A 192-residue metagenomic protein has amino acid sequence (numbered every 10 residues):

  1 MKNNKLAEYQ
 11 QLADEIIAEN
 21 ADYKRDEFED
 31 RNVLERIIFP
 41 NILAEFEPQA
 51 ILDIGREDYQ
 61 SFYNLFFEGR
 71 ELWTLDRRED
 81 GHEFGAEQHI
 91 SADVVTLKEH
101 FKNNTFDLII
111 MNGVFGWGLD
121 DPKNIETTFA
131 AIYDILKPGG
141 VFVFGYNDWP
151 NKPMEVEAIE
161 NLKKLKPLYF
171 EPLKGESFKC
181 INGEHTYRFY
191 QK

Functional and structural regions predicted by a protein language model:
M1-E47: Class I SAM-dependent methyltransferase Rossmann-like catalytic core, especially the SAM/SAH-binding loop
F46-D58: Conserved class I S-adenosyl-L-methionine
H82-E99: S-adenosyl-L-methionine
V95-I110: A short acidic, Gly/Pro-enriched loop at the edge of an enzyme's catalytic core that lines a small-molecule cofactor
D107-P122: A short SAM/SAH-binding and catalytic strip from SAM-dependent methyltransferases
K123-P138: A short glycine-rich, Lys/Arg-flanked "PGG" loop and its adjoining helix->strand segment in the class I
L136-N147: Conserved beta-strand signature within the Rossmann-like core of class I S-adenosyl-L-methionine
N151-K192: Class I S-adenosyl-L-methionine
